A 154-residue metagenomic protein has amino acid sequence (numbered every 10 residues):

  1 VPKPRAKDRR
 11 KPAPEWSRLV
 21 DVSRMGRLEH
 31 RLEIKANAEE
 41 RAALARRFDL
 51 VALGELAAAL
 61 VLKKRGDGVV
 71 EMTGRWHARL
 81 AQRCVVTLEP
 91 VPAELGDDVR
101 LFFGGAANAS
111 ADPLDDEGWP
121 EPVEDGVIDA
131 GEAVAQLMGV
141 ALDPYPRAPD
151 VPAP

Functional and structural regions predicted by a protein language model:
P2-P154: Acidic and generally charged, gly/proline-rich low-complexity regions
